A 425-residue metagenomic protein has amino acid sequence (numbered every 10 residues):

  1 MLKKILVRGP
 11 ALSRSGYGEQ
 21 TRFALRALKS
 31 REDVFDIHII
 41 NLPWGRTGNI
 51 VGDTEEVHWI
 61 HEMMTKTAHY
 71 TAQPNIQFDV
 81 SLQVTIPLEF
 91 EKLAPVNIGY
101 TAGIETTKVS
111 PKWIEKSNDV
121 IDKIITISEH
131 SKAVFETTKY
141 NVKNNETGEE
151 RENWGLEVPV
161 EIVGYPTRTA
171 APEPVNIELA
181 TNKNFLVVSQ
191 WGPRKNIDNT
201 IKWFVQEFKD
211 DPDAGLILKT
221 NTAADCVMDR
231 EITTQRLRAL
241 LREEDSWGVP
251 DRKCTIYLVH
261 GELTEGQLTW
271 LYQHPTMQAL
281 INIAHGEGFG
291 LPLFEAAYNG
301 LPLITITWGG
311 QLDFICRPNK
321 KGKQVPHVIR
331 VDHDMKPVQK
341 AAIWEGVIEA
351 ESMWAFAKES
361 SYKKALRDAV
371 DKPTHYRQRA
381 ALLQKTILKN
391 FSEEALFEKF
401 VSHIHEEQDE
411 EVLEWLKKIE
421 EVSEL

Functional and structural regions predicted by a protein language model:
M1-Q77, G215, E398, S402: N-terminal pre-catalytic "stem/leader" segment of glycosyltransferase-like enzymes
L6, E178-K195, I201-F204, L216-L218: Conserved donor-binding/catalytic core segment of Leloir-type glycosyltransferases
L6-R8, R46-V134: Extended catalytic core of nucleotide-activated donor transferases of GT-like folds
D122-P172: Donor nucleotide-sugar binding/catalytic pocket of nucleotide-sugar-dependent glycosyltransferases
T222-A224, P337-L425: C-terminal amphipathic helix plus adjacent low-complexity, charged tail appended to glycosyltransferase catalytic
V227-L271, Q278: Nucleotide-activated donor-binding/catalytic signature segment of Leloir-type glycosyltransferases, i.e., the conserved
H285: Aromatic "clamp/platform" in nucleotide-sugar-dependent glycosyltransferases that forms part of the donor/acceptor
P302-T305, C316, G322-R330: Short hydrophobic beta-strand element within catalytic cores of glycosyltransferases and related nucleotide-activated
